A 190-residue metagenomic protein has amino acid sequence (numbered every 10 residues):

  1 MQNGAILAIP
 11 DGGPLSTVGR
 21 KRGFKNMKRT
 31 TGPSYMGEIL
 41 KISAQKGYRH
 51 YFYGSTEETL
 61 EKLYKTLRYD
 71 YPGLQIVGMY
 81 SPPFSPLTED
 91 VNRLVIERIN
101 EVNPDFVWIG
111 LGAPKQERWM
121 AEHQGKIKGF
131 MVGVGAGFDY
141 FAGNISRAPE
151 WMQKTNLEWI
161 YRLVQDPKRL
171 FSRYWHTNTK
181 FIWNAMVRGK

Functional and structural regions predicted by a protein language model:
M1-Y51, S55, T59: Electropositive, gly/pro-rich neighborhoods at or near active sites that engage anionic ligands
I9, F106-G110: Structural motif
G12, L111, V134-A136: Short secondary-structure boundary segments
P14-G19, R147-K190: A transmembrane-helix-recognition feature enriched in membrane-embedded lipid enzymes and envelope glyco-/phospholipid
L15-T17, K115, G137-A142: Short gly/pro/ser/thr-enriched loop/turn and capping motifs at secondary-structure boundaries
N26-T30, P82-L87, I109: Short, flexible loop segments at the rims of nucleotide/cofactor-binding pockets, characterized by
L40, A44-G47, Y53-D105, E117 (+2 more regions): Conserved nucleotide-cofactor-binding alpha/beta core module
S81-L87, G129-Q165: Short, flexible loop segments at boundaries between secondary-structure elements
